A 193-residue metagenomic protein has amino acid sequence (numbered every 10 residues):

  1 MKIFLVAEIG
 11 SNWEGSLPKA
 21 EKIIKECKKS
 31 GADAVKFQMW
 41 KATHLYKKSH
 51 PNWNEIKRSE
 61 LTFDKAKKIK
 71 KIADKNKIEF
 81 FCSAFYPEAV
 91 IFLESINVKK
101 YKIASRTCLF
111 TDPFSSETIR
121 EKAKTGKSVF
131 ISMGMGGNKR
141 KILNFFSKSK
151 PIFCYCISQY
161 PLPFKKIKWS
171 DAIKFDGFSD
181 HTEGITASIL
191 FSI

Functional and structural regions predicted by a protein language model:
M1-I193: Catalytic cores and adjacent flexible loops of soluble metabolic enzymes that perform enolate/carbanion chemistry on
